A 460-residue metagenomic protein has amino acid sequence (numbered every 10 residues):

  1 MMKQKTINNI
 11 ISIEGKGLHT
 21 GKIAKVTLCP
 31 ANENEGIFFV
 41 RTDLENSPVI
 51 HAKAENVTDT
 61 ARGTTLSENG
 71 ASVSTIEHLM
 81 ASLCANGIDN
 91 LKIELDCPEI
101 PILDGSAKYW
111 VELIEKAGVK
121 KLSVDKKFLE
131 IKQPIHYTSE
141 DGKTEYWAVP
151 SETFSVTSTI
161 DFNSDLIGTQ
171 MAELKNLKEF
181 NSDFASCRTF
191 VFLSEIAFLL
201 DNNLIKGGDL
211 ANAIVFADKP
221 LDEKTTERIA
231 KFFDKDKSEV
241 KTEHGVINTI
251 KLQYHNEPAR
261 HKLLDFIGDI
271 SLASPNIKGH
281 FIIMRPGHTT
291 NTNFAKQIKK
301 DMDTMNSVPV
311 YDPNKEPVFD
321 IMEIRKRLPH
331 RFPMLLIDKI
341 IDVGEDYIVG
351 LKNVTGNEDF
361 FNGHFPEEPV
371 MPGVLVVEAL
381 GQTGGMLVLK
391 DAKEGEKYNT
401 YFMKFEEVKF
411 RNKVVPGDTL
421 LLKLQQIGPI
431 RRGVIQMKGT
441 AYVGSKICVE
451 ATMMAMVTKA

Functional and structural regions predicted by a protein language model:
M1-D89, E94-Y311: C-terminal regulatory domains involved in ligand/effector binding and gene-expression control
T6-I10, V318-I324, L421-L422: Short Pro/Gly-enriched beta-strand edge/turn motifs at strand-loop
A172-F190, M371, A441-V443, I447-C448 (+1 more regions): Flexible glycine-rich active-site/ligand-binding loops centered on an Asp-His dyad
R260-A273, I340, D346, V370-G395: Active-site helix/loop of acyl-thioester processing domains in fatty-acid/polyketide metabolism, spanning hotdog-fold
S274-I283, P309-V318, G384-L421, C448 (+1 more regions): Hydrophobic beta-strand-centered segment that forms part of the acyl-chain substrate-binding groove
T304-V370, K397-N399, V414-V415, I427 (+3 more regions): Non-catalytic linker/capping segments at the edges of enzyme domains
L336-K339, K404, K409, K423-Q425 (+2 more regions): Residues located in well-ordered beta-strands
T383, Q426-I430: Short, charged beta-turn/beta-strand-edge "cap" motif at the junction between a beta-strand and an adjacent loop
